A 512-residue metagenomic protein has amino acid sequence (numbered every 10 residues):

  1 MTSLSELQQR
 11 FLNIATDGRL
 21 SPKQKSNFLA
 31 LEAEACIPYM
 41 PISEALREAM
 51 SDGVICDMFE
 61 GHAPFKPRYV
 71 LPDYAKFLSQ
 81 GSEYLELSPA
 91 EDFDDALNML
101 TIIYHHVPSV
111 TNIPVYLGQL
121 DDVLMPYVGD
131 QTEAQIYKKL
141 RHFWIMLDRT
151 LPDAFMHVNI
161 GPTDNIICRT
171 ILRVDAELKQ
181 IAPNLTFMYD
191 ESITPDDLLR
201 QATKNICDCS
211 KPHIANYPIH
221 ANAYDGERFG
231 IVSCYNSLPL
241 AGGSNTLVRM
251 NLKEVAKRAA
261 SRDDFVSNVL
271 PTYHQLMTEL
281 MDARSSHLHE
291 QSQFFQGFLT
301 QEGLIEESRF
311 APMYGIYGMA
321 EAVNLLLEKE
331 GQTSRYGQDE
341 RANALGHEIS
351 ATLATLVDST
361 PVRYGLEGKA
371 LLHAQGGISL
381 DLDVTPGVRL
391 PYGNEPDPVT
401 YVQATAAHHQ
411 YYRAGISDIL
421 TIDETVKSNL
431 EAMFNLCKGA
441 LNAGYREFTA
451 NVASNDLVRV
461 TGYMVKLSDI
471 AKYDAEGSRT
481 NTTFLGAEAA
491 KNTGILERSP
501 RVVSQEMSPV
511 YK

Functional and structural regions predicted by a protein language model:
T2-S308, K329, R335-D339, D358-K512: Conserved catalytic cores of very large enzyme subunits
V115, E306-A322: Conserved phosphate/anionic-ligand binding catalytic regions in large, soluble enzymes, centered on
V269-Y273, G315-G318, V323, L327: A conserved active-site cap/scaffold subdomain adjacent to cofactor or substrate pockets
T333-T355: Short secondary-structure subsegments characteristic of cysteine-rich extracellular domains
